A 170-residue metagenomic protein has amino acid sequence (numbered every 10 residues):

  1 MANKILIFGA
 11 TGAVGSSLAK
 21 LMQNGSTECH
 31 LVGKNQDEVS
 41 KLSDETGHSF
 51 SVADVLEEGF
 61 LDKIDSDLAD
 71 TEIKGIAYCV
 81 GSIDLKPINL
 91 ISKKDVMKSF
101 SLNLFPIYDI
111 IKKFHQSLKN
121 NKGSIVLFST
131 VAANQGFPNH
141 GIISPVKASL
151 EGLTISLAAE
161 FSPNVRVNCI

Functional and structural regions predicted by a protein language model:
F8, V32, C79-V80, I125-A132 (+1 more regions): SDR active-site strand-loop-helix element
T11, G15, A19: N-terminal Rossmann NAD(P)H-binding glycine-rich loop of SDR-like oxidoreductase domains
S26-K41: Conserved glycine-rich Rossmann-like NAD(P)H-binding loop of the short-chain dehydrogenase/reductase
E45-G59: Rossmann-fold cofactor-recognition segment
S66-D70, L102-G123, A158-P163: Amphipathic alpha-helical dimer-interface segment in Rossmann-like NAD(P)H-dependent oxidoreductases
A77-L85: Conserved NAD(P)H cofactor-binding loop of Rossmann-fold oxidoreductase domains
S82, N89-D109, V126, I143 (+1 more regions): Catalytic Tyr-X3-Lys loop
S124-S149, T154-S162: Catalytic loop of short-chain dehydrogenase/reductase
